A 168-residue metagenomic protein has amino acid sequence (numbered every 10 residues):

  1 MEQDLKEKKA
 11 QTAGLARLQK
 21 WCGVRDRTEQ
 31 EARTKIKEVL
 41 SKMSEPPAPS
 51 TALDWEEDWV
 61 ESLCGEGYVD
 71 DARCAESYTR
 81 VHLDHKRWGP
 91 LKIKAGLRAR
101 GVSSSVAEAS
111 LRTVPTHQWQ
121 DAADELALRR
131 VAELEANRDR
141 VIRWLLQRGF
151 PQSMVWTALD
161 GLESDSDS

Functional and structural regions predicted by a protein language model:
M1-S168: An alpha-helical, amphipathic repeat domain used for nucleic-acid recognition, typified by the mTERF helical solenoid
